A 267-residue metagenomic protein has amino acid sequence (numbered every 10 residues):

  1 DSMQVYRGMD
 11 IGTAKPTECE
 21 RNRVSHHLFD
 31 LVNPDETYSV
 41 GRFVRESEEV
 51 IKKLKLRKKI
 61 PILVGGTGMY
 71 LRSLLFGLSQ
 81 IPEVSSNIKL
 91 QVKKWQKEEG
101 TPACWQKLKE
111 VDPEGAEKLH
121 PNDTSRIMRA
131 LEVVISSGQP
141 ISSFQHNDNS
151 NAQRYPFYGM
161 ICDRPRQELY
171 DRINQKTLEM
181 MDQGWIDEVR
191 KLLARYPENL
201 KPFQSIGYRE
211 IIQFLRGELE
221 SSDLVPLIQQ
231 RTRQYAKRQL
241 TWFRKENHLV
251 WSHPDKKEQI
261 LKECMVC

Functional and structural regions predicted by a protein language model:
S2-C267: Phosphate/pyrophosphate-binding catalytic cores of soluble transferases and nucleic-acid-acting enzymes
